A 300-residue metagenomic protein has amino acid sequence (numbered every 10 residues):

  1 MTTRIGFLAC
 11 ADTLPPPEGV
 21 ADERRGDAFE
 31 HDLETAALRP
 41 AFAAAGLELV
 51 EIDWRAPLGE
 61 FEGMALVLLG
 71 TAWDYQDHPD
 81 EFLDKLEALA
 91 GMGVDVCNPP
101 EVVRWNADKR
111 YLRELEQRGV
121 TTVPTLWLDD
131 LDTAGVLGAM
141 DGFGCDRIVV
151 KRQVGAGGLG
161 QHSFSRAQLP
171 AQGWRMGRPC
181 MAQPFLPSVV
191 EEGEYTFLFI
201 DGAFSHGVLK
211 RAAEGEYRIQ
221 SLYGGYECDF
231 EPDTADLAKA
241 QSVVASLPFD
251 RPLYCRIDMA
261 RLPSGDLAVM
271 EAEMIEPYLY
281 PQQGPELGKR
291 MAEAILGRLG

Functional and structural regions predicted by a protein language model:
T2-A11, P17, L86-G93, P99-E192 (+1 more regions): Active-site nucleotide/adenylate-binding loops and adjacent lid/helix of ATP-dependent enzymes
L8-C10, G70, I200: Short hydrophobic segments within beta-strands
D12-L126: Conserved N-proximal alpha/beta basic substrate-recognition cap immediately N-terminal to, or forming the N-lobe
D12-T13, P57, W73-D74, G155 (+4 more regions): Short, solvent-exposed loop/turn segments at secondary-structure junctions
L47, V120-T121, G144, L247-L253: Short secondary-structure junctions
R55-L58, P184-S188, I257-A260: Short, solvent-exposed loop/turn elements at beta->coil junctions and helix N-caps that rim active or binding pockets
G157-P248, A268: Phosphate-binding site of ATP-dependent enzymes
A235-G300: ATP-dependent carboxylate activation and anion-phosphoryl transfer catalytic cores that bind Mg-ATP to form
